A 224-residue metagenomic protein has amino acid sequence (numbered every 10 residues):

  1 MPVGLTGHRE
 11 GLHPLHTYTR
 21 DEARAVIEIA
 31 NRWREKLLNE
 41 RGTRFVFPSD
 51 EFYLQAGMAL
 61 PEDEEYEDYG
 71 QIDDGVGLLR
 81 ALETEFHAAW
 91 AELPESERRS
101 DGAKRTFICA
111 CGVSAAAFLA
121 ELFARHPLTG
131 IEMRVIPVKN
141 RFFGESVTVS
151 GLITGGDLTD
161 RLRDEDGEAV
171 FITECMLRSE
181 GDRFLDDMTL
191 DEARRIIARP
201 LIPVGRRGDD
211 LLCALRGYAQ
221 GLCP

Functional and structural regions predicted by a protein language model:
M1-P224: Auxiliary Fe-S-binding modules of radical SAM enzymes
